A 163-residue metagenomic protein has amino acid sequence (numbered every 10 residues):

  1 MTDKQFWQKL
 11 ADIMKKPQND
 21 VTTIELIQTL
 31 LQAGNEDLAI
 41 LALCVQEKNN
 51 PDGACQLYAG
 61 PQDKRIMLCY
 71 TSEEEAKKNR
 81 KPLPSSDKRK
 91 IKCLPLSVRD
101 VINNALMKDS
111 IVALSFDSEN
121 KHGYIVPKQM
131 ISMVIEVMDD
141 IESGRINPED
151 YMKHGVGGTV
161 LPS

Functional and structural regions predicted by a protein language model:
M1-S163: An interfacial alpha-helical scaffold signature
